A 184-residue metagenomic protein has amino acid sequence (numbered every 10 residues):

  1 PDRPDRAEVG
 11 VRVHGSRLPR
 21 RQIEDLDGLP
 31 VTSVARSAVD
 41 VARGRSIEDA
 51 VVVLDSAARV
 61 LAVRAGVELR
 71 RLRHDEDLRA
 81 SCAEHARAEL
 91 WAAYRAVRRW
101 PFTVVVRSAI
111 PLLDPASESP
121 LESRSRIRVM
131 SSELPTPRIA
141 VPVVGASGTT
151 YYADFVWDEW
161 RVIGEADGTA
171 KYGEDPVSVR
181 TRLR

Functional and structural regions predicted by a protein language model:
P1-F102: Short gly/ser-rich loop at a beta-strand->alpha-helix junction or flexible surface loop bordering the NTP-binding
R45, A65-R184: Surface segments flanking catalytic/ligand-binding clefts of nucleic-acid enzymes
